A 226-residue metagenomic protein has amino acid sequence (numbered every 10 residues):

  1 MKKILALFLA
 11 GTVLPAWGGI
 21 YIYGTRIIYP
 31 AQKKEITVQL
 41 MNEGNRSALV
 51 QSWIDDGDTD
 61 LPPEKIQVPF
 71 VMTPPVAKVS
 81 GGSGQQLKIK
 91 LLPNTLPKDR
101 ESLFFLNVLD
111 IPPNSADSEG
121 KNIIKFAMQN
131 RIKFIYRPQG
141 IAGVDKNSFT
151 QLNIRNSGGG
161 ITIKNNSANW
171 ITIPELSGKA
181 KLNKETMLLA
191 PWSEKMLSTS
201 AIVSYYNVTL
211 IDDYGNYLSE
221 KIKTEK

Functional and structural regions predicted by a protein language model:
K2-F8: Sec-dependent signal peptide recognition, specifically the positively charged N-region followed immediately by
V13-W17: N-terminal signal peptide c-region/cleavage motif recognized by signal peptidases
G18-M41, V144-N153, T186: Beta-sheet-dominated interaction scaffolds and their linkers
Q39, L49-W53, K88, F105-N107 (+1 more regions): Soluble periplasmic/extracytoplasmic beta-strand elements of cell-envelope proteins
L40-G44, N156, I161-N169: Asparagine-centered strand-capping/turn motif at beta-strand->loop junctions
G44-E64, N166-N183: Short acidic, flexible loop segments centered on an aromatic residue
L61-T95, K179-Y206: Intrinsically disordered, low-complexity Pro/Gly/Ser/Thr-rich segments with frequent PxxP/GP/PP motifs and embedded
P93-D145, Y205-K226: Terminal connector regions
